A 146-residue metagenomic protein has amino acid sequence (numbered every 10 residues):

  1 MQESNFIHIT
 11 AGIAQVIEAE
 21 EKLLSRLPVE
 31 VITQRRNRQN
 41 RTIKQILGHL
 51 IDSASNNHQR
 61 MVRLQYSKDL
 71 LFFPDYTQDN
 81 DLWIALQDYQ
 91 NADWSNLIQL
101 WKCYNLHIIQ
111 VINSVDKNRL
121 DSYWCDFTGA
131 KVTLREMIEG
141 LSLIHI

Functional and structural regions predicted by a protein language model:
M1-I9, T33, N56-W101: Short, helix-capping/interhelical loops that line the mouth of catalytic, cofactor-, or ligand-binding pockets
S4, S25, S53-S55, S67 (+4 more regions): Generic serine detector
I9-V16, L50, L97-Y104, M137 (+1 more regions): Amphipathic alpha-helix face/heptad-repeat signature
A14-S25, S55-V62, K102-D116: Structural signal for well-ordered, non-membrane alpha-helices
L24-Q39, P74-D88, I109-E139: Acidic interhelical loop/turn segments
I144-I146: Conserved small/polar residues in nucleotide/adenosyl-binding loops
